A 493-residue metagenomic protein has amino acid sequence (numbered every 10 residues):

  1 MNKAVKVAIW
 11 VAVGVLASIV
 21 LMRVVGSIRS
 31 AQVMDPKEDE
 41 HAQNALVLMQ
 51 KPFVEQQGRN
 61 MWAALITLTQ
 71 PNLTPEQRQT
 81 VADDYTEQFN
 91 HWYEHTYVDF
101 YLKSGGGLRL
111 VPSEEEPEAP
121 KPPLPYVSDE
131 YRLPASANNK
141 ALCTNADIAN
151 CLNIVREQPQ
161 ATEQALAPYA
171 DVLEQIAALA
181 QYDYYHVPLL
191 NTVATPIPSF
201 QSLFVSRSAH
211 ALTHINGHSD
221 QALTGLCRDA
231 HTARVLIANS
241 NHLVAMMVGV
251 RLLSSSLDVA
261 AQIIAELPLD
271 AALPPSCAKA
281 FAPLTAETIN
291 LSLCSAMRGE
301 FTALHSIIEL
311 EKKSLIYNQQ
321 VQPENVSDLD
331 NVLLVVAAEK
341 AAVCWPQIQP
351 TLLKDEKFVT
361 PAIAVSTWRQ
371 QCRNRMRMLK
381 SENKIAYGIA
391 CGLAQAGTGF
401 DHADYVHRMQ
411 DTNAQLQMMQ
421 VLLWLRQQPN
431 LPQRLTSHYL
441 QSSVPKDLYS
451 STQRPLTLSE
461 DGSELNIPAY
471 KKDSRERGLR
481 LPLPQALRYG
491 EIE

Functional and structural regions predicted by a protein language model:
N2-E493: Short acidic linear motifs
